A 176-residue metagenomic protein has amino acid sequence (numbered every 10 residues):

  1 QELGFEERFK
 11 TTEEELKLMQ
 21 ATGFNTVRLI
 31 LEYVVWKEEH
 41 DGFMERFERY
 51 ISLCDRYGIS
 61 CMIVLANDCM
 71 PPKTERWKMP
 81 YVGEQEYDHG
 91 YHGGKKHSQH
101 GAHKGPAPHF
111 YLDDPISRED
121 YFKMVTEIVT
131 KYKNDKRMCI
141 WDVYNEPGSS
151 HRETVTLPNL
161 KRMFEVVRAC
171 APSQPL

Functional and structural regions predicted by a protein language model:
Q1-L176: Active-site mouth of glycoside hydrolases
